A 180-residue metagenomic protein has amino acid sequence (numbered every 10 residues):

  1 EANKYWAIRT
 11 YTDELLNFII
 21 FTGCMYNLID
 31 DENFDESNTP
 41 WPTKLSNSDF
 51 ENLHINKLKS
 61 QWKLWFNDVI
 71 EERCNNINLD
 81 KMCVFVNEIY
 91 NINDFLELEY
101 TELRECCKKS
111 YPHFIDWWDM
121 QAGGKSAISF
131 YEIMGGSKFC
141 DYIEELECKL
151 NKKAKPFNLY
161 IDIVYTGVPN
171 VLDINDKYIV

Functional and structural regions predicted by a protein language model:
E1-W118: N-terminal low-structure segments adjacent to metalloprotease catalytic domains across cellular compartments
K109-D176: Auxiliary, metal-adjacent structural segments of Zn-dependent hydrolase domains
Y178-V180: Active-site recognition of the HExxH zinc-binding catalytic motif
